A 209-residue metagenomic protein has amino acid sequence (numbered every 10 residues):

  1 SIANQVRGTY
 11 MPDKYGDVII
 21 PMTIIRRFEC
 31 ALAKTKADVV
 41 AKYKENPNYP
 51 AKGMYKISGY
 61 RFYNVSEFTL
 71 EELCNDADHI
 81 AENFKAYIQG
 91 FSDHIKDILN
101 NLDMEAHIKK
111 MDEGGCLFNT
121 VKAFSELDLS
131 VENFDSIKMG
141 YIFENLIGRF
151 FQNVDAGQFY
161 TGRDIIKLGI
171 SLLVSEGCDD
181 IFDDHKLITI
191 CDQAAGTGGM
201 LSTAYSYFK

Functional and structural regions predicted by a protein language model:
S1-C178: Non-catalytic, mostly N-terminal accessory regions of nucleic-acid modification and defense proteins
Q158-K209: Conserved S-adenosyl-L-methionine
